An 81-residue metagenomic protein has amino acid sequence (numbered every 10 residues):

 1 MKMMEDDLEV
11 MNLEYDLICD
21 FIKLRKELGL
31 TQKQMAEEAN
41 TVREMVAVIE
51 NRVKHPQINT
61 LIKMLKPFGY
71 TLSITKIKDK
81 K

Functional and structural regions predicted by a protein language model:
M1-D16, D79-K81: N-terminal flexible/basic segments that precede or flank functional cores
C19-A36, K63: Short basic helix-loop element that most often maps to the first helix and adjoining turn of HTH DNA-binding modules
D20, M45-V48, T60: Residue-level recognition of specific faces of alpha-helices
E38, K78: Residue-level "edge-of-site" marker
N40-H55: Recognition helix of helix-turn-helix/homeodomain-like DNA-binding domains that insert into the DNA major groove
N59-T75: DNA major-groove recognition helix of helix-turn-helix/homeodomain DNA-binding modules
